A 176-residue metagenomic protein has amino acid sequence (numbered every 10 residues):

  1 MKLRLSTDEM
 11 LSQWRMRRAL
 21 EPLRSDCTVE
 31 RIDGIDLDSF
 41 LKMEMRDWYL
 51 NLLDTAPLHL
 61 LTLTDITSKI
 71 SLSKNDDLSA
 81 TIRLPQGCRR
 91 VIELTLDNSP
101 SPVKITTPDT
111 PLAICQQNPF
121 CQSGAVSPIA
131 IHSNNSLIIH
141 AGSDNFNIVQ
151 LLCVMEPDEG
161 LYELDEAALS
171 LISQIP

Functional and structural regions predicted by a protein language model:
M1-P128, H132-P176: Glycine-enriched, solvent-exposed interface loops adjoining structured elements
